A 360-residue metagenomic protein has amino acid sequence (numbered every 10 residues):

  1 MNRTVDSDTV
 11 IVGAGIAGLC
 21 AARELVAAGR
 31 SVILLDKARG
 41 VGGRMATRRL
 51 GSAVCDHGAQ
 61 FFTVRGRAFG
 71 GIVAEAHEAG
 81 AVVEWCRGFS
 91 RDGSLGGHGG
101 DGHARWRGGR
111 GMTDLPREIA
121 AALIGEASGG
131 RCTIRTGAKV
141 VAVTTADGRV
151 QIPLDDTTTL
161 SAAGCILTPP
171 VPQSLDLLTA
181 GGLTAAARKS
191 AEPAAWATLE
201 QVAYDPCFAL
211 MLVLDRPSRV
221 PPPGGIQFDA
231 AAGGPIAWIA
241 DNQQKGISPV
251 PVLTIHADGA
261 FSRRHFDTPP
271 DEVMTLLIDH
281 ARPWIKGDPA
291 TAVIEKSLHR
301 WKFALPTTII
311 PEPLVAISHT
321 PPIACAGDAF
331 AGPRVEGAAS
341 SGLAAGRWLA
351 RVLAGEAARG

Functional and structural regions predicted by a protein language model:
V5-S7, D155-G164: Core beta-strand elements of the Rossmann-like FAD/NAD(P) dinucleotide-binding domain in flavoenzyme oxidoreductases
S7-L34, G346-A350: N-terminal Rossmann-like FAD-binding beta1-loop-alpha1 element of flavoenzymes
V26-L50: Glycine-rich FAD pyrophosphate-binding loop
G42, L50, A162-P223, G287-T291: Central helical "cap/lid" subdomain
F61-F69, S94-A120, D267-L276: Short beta-strand to alpha-helix junction loop
T136-V150: A conserved short coil-to-beta-strand element within the FAD-binding core of flavoproteins
D205, P217, I247-K302: Flavin-binding catalytic cores
Q244-S248, L298-C325, A329-A331: FAD-binding beta-loop-beta segment adjacent to the flavin cofactor pocket
